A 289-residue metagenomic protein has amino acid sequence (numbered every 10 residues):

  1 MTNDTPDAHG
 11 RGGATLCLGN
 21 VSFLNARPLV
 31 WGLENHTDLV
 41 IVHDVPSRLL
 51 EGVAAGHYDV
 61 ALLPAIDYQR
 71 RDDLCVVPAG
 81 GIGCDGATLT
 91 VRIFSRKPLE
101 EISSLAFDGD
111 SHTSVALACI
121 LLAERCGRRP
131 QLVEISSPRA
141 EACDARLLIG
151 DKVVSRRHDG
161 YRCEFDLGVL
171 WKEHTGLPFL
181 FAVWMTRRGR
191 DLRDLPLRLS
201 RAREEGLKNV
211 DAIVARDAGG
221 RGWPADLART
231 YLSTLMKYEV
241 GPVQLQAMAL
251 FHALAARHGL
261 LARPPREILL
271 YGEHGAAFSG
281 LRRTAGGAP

Functional and structural regions predicted by a protein language model:
L16-S22, S103-H112, A118, R125: Short beta-strand->loop
N20-D44: Short, polar/charged alpha-helical segment
V30-N35, S47-A61, V115-L121, I135-H158: Short helices/loops that flank or line small-molecule/ion binding pockets
G32, T90-L99, S104, F179-R193: A bilobed periplasmic-binding-protein/Venus flytrap-type ligand-binding module shared by bacterial periplasmic
H36, V40-P98, L117: Glycine/small-residue-rich interface belts in oligomeric ring/scaffold proteins and their assembly partners
L39-V45, R128-S137: Short beta-strand-to-loop elements that line the ligand-binding cleft of bilobed periplasmic-binding protein-like
V133-D217: Pocket-lining segment of extracytoplasmic ligand-binding domains
R190-H258: Secondary-structure end/capping motifs
